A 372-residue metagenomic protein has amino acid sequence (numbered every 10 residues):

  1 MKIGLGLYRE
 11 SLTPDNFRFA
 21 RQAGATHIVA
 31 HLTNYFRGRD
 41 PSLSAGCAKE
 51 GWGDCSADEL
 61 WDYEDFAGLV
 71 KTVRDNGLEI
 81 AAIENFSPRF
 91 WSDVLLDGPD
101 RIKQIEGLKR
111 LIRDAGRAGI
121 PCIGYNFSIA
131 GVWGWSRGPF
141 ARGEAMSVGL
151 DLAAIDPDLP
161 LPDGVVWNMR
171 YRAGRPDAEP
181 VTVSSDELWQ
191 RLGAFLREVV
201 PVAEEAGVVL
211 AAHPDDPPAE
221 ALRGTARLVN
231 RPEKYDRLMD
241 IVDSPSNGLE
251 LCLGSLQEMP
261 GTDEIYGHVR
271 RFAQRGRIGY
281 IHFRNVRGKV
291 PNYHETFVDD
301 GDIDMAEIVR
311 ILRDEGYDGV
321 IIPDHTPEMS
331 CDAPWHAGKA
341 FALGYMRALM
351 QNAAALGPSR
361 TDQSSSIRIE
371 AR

Functional and structural regions predicted by a protein language model:
K2, S11, N16-F19, G24 (+10 more regions): Histidine-acidic metal/acid-base catalytic patches
G6: Nucleic-acid endo/exonuclease domains
R9, T33, F86, S128 (+2 more regions): Residue-level "edge-of-site" marker
T26-F36: A short beta-strand-loop structural module common to alpha/beta enzyme folds
A30, Y125, I322: Short beta-strand and adjacent tight-turn residues that come in two discontinuous sequence segments and form the edges
N34-G193, E205, S255, R313: Structural motif corresponding to the early beta-alpha repeats
